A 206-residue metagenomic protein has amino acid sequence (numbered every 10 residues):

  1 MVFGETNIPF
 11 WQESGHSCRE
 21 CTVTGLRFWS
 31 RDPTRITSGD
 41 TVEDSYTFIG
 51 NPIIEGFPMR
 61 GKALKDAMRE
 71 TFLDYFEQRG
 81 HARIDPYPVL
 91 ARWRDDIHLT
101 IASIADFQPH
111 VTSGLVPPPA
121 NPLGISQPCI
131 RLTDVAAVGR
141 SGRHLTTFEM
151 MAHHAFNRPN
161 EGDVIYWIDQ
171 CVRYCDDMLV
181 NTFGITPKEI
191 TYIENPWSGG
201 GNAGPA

Functional and structural regions predicted by a protein language model:
M1-P9, T47-G50, M59: Acidic, low-complexity intrinsically disordered tails
N7-S17, R27-D32: Short, flexible, mixed-charge glycine/proline-rich loop motifs that serve as phosphate/nucleic-acid-contacting
H16, Y46-F48, H81: Short glycine-aromatic motifs
R19-T22: A short beta-strand micro-motif
T24-L26, C175: Secondary-structure boundary/capping motif
D32-F48: Cysteine-rich micro-motifs
I53-A206: Structured aminoacyl-transfer and RNA-binding surfaces used for tRNA recognition/handling in the translation apparatus
